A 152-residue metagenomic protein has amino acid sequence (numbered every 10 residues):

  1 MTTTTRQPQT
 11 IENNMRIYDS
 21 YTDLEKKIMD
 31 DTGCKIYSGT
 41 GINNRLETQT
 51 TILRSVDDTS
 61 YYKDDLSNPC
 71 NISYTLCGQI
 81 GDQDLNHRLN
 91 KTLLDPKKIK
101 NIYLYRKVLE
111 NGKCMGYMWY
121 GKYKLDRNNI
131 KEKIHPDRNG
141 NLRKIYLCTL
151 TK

Functional and structural regions predicted by a protein language model:
M1-Q7: Elongated, non-catalytic scaffold/linker segments and compositionally distinctive motifs
P8-G116: Acidic, glycine-rich low-complexity segments with interspersed aromatic residues
K113-K152: Compact mixed alphabeta submodule
